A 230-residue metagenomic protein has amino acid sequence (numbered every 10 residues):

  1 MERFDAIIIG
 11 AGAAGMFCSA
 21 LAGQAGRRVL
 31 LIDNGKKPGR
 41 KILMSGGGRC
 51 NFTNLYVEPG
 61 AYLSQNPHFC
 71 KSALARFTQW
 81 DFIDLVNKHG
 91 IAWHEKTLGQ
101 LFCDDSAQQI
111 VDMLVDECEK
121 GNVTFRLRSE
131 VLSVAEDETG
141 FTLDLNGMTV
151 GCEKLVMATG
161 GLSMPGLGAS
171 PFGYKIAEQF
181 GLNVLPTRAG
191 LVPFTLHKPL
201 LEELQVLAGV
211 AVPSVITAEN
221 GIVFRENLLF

Functional and structural regions predicted by a protein language model:
F4-L31: N-terminal Rossmann-like FAD-binding beta1-loop-alpha1 element of flavoenzymes
I8, G12-A14, K37, G161-S163: Residue-level detector of alpha-helix initiation sites
I9, M44, M157-A158: Redox-cofactor binding/interface segments in oxidoreductases and associated redox assembly factors
F17, A25, C103-D105, E119 (+1 more regions): A cross-family phosphate/adenosyl-ligand binding-site feature
F17, L21, I42, L155 (+1 more regions): Hydrophobic/aromatic ligand-binding patch that stacks against planar heteroaromatic rings of cofactors or nucleotides
Q24-A25, K37, E58, F82-D84 (+4 more regions): Residue-level recognition of phosphate/Mg2+-coordinating polar/acidic sites in nucleotide-handling active sites
N34-T124: Conserved N-terminal/central alpha/beta ligand/cofactor-binding core
Q108-Q109, M113, E119-F230: Predominantly flavin-linked oxidoreductase catalytic cores and closely associated redox partners
